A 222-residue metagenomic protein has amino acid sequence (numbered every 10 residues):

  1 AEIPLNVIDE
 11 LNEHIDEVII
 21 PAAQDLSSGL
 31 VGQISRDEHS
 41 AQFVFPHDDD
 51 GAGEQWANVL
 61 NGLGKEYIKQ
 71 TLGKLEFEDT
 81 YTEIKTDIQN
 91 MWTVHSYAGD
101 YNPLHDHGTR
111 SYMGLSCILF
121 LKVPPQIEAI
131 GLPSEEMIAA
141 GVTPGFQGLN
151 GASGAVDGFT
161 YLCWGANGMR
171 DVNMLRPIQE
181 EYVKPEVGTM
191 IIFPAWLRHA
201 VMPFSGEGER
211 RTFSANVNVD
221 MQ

Functional and structural regions predicted by a protein language model:
A1-E2, I19, I118, V187 (+1 more regions): Long protein-protein interaction modules used by eukaryotic assembly/scaffold proteins
A1-T80, G99-P103, G154-T160: Non-heme Fe(II)/2-oxoglutarate
L75-M91: A short coil-to-beta-strand element that immediately follows conserved catalytic motifs
W92-I192, M202, G208-E209: Catalytic core of non-heme Fe(II) oxygenases with the double-stranded beta-helix
C163, N216-Q222: Double-stranded beta-helix
H199: Glycine-rich nucleotide phosphate-binding loop and flanking beta-alpha elements of Rossmann-like dinucleotide-binding
E207-V217: A short alpha/beta connector and helix-capping loop motif
